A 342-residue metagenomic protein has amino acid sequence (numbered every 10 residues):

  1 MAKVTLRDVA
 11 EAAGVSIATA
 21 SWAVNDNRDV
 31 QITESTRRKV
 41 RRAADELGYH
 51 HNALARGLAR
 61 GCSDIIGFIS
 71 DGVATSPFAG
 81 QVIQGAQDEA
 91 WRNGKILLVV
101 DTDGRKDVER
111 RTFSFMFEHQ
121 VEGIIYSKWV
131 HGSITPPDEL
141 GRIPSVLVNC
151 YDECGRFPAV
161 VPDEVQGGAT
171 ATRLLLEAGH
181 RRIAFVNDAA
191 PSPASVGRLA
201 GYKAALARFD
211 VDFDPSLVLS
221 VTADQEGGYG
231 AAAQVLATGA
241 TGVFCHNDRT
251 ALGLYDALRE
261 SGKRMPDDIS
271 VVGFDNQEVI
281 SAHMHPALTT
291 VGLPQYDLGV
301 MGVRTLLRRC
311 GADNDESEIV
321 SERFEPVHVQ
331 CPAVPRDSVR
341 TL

Functional and structural regions predicted by a protein language model:
M1-G61: N-terminal helix-turn-helix DNA-binding module of bacterial transcription factors
I17-W22, L58-A74, L174, R182-D188: Short beta-strand segments enriched in small/hydrophobic residues
E34-R38, E46-F115, H119-E122, A207 (+1 more regions): Amphipathic helical "hinge" segments at domain boundaries
A53, D71-G80, V100-V108, V130 (+6 more regions): Hinge/beta->alpha junction and helix N-cap segments in small-molecule ligand-binding domains
E122-T170, R249, D275-L288: Flexible loop/hinge segments that line or gate small-molecule binding clefts
R181-R182, F213-L217, R264-V271: Short acidic capping loops at alpha-helix termini that bridge into adjacent secondary structure
Q234-L342: Flexible loop/turn connectors
